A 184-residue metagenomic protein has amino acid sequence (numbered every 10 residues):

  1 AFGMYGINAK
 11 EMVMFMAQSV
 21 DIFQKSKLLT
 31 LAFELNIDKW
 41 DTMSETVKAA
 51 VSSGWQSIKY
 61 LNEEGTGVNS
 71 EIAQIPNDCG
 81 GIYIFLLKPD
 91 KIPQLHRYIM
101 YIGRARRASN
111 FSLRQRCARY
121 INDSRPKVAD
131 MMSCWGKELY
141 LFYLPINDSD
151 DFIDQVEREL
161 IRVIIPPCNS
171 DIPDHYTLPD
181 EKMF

Functional and structural regions predicted by a protein language model:
A1-M100, R104-F184: Boundary/linker segments flanking structured domains
